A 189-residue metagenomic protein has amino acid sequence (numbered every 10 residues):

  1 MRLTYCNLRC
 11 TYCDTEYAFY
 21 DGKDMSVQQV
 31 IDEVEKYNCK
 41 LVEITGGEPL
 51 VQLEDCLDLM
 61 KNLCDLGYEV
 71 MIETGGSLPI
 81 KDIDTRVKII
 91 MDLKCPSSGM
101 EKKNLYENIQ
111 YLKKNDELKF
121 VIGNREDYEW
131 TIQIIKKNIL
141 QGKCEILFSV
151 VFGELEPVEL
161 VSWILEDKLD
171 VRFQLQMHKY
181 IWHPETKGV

Functional and structural regions predicted by a protein language model:
L3-T4, L8-V87: Conserved Radical SAM active-site core
V51-V189: Conserved AdoMet/S-adenosylmethionine-binding subsite of the radical SAM
